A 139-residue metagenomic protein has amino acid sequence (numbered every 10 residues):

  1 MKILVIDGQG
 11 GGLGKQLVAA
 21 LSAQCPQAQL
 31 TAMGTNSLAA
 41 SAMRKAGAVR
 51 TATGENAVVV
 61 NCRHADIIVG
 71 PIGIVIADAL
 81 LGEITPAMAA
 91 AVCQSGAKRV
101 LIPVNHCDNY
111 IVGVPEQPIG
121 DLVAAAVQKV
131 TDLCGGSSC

Functional and structural regions predicted by a protein language model:
M1-L4, A20, Q24, H64 (+1 more regions): SAM-dependent methyltransferases
M1-S37: Glycine-rich phosphate/diphosphate-binding loop of Rossmann-like nucleotide-binding domains
G8, T35-L38, N56-A57, G73-I74 (+1 more regions): Short, ordered loop/turn segments at secondary-structure junctions
P26-A28, Q94-R99: A short helix->loop->beta-strand "cap" motif at the edges of active sites that frequently abuts
T31, A52, V69, V100-I102: Hydrophobic/aromatic beta-strand patches that form the interior of the parallel beta-sheet core in alpha/beta enzyme
T31-T53, N109-G113: N-terminal beta-loop-helix "entrance" segment that forms/cooperates in small-molecule cofactor or anionic ligand
R50-M88: Glycine-rich phosphate-binding loop
L101-C139: Short, glycine-/small-residue-rich phosphate/pyrophosphate-handling segment
